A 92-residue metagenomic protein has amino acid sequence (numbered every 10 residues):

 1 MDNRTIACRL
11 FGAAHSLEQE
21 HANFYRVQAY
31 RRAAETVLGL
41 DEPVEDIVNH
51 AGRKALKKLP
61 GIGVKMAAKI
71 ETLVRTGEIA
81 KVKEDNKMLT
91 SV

Functional and structural regions predicted by a protein language model:
M1-V92: Long, highly charged, low-complexity intrinsically disordered interaction regions that mediate electrostatic DNA/RNA
